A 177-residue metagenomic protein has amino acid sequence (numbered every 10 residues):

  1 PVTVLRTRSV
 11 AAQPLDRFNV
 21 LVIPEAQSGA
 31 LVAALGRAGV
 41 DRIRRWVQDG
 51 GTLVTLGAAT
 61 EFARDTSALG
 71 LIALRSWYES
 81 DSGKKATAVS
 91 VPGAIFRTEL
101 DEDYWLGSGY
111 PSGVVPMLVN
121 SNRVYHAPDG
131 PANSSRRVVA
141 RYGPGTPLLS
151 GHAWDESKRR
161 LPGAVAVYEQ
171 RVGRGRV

Functional and structural regions predicted by a protein language model:
P1-G70: Helical hinge/lid and interdomain linker segments adjacent to catalytic or ligand-binding clefts that mediate domain
P1-R6, V54-L56, G70-S76, V115-N120 (+2 more regions): Acidic/polar loop patches that form or flank catalytic/metal-binding clefts of enzymes that bind anionic ligands
P1-T3, N19-L21, G51-V54, P116 (+3 more regions): Beta-sheet entry/capping signal
T7-A12, D41-I43, K84-K85, G93-I95 (+2 more regions): Generic recognition of flexible, low-complexity loop/linker segments
V20, V32-V47, G51-L53, S80-P111: Phosphate/diphosphate-binding loops
A26-S28, S76-E79: Short, acidic/turn-prone active-site loops that include or flank metal/cofactor- and phosphate-binding residues
E61-F62, S76, D101: Internal amphipathic alpha-helical repeat/solenoid segments
A94-R176: Catalytic beta-strand/loop cores that center a nucleophilic Ser/Cys/Thr and support acyl-enzyme chemistry
